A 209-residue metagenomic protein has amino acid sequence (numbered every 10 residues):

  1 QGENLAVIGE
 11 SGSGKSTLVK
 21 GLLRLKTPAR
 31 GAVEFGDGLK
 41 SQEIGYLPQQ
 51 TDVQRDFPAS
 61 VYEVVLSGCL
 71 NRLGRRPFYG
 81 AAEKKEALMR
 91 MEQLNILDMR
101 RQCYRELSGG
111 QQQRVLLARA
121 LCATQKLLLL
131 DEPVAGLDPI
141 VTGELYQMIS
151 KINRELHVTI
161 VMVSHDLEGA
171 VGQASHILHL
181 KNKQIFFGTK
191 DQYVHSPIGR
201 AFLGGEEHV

Functional and structural regions predicted by a protein language model:
P28-Q42: Conserved ABC transporter NBD signature motif
A81-M99: Conserved ABC ATPase "signature" region
C103-L107, Q111: Conserved ABC ATPase signature
L128-D131: Catalytic Walker B motif of ABC-type/P-loop ATPase nucleotide-binding domains
P139-V141: Helix N-cap at the start of a conserved alpha-helix in ABC-type nucleotide-binding domains
S164-H165: H-loop/switch region of ABC-family ATPase nucleotide-binding domains
I177-T189: H-loop (His-switch) and adjacent beta-strand-loop-beta switch element of ABC-type ATPase nucleotide-binding domains
